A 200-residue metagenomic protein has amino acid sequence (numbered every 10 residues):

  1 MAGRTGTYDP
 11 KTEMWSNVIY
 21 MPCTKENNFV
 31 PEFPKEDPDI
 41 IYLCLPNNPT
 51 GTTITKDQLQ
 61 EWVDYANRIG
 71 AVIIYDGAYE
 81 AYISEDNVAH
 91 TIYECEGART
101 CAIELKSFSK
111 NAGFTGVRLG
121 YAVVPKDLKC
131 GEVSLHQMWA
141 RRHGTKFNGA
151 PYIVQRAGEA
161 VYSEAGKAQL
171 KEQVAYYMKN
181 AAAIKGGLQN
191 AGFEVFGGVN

Functional and structural regions predicted by a protein language model:
M1, D37-P38, W62, I69-G70 (+3 more regions): Intrinsic structural disorder
G3, T7, E13, E94-M178 (+2 more regions): Conserved core segment of the aminotransferase class I/II
G6-H90: Active-site phosphate-binding strand-loop segment of PLP-dependent enzymes
C23-E26, A78, G97, S107-K110 (+1 more regions): Residues that form or immediately flank small-molecule/cofactor binding pockets and catalytic motifs
E194-V199: Short beta-strand
